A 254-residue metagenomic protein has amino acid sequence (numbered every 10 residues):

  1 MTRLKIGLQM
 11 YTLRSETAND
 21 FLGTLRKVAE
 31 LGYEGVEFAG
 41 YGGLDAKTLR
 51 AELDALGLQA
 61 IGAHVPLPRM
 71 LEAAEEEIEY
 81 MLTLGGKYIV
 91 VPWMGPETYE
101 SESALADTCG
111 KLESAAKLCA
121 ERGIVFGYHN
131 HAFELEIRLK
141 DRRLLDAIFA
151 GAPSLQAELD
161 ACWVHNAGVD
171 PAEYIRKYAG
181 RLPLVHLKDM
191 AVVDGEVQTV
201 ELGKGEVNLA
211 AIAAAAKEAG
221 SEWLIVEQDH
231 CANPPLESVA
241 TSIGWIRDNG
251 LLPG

Functional and structural regions predicted by a protein language model:
M1-K87, Q156, D248-G254: N-terminal pre-domain/capping segments
L8, V28, V36, L53 (+8 more regions): Conserved, mostly hydrophobic/aromatic
L8-T12, F38-G40, G62-L67, V91-M94 (+4 more regions): A cross-domain feature marking catalytic cores of carbohydrate-active enzymes and several ubiquitous metabolic/repair
R14-N19, G35-T48, V65-A74, P96-E100 (+5 more regions): Acidic-and-aromatic substrate-binding clefts and catalytic sites of carbohydrate-active enzymes
V36, E121-E206: Acidic/histidine-rich catalytic cores of soluble enzymes
A55-L56, L84, A115, E121-R122 (+1 more regions): Helix C-cap/helix->beta junction micro-motif
E72-K111: Glycine/small-residue-rich loop that forms an oxyanion/phosphate-binding "nest" at active or ligand-binding sites
P234-G254: C-terminal helical cap(s) of enzyme catalytic domains, especially alpha/beta-barrels
